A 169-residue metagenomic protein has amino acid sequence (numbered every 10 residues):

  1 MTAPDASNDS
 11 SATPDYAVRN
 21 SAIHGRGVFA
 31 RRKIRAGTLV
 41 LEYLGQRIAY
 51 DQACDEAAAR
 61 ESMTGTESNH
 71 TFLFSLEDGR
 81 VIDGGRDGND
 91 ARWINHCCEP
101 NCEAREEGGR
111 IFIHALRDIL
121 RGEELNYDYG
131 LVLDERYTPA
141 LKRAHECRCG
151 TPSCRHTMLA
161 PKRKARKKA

Functional and structural regions predicted by a protein language model:
T2-A3: A eukaryote-biased signal for short, well-structured alpha-helical docking elements
A6-R105: Catalytic cores of histone-lysine modification enzymes
C97-A169: C-terminal SET catalytic tail plus cysteine-rich post-SET Zn-binding segment of SAM-dependent SET-domain
